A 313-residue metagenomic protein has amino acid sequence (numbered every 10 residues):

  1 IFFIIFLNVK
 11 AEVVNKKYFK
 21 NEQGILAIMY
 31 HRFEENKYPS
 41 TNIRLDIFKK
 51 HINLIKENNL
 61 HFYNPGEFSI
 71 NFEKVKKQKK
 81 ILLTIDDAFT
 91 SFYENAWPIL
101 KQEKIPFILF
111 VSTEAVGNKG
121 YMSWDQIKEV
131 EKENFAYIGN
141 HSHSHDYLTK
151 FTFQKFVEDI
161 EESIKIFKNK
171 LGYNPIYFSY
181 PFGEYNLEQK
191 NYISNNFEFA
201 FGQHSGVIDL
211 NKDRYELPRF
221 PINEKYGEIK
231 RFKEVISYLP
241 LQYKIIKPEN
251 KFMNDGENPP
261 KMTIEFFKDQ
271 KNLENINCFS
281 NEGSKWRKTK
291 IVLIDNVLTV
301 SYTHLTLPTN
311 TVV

Functional and structural regions predicted by a protein language model:
F2-K10: Hydrophobic h-region of N-terminal signal peptides that target proteins for export in Gram-negative bacteria
Q23-N42, N58, F72-I81, F89-Q189 (+1 more regions): Metal-dependent polysaccharide deacetylase catalytic core of the NodB/CE4 family, i.e., the active-site-bearing domain
I222-E257: Short, compositionally biased P/S/T/A/G/V-rich stretches that sit at domain boundaries
P260-D269: Aromatic/hydrophobic beta-strand junction motif of beta-rich domains
K271-S280: Beta-strand-rich binding/interaction modules
K285-I294: Solvent-exposed serine/threonine-rich low-complexity stretches and specific carbohydrate-binding patches
I294-Y302: Aromatic sugar-binding surface patches on proteins that engage polysaccharides or sugar-phosphate polymers
T303-T309: Conserved small/polar residues in nucleotide/adenosyl-binding loops
